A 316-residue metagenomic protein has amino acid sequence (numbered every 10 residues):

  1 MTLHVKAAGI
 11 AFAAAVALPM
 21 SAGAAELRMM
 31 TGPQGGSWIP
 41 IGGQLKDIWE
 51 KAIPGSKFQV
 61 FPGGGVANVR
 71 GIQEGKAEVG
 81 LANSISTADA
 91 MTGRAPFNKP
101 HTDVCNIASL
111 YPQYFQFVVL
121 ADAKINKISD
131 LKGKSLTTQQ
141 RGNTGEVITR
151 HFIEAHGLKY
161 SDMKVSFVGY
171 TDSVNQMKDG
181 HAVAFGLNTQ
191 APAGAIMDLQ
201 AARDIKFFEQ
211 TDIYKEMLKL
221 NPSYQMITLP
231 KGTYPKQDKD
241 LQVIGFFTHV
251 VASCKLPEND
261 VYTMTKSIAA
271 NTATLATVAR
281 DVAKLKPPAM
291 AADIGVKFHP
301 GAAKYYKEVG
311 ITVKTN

Functional and structural regions predicted by a protein language model:
M1-I10: Bacterial N-terminal signal peptides that target proteins for export
A11-F12, A22: Cleavable N-terminal signal peptides
L18-A24: Sec/Tat signal peptide C-region and signal peptidase I cleavage site
L27-A52, S56-Q59, Q113-D179, A273 (+3 more regions): Bilobed "Venus flytrap"/periplasmic-binding protein-like clamshell domains and structurally analogous long
V79-Y111, Q190-A193: Acidic, polar ligand-binding/catalytic clefts
S84-S86, G93-A95, A123, K159-L256: Pocket-lining segment of extracytoplasmic ligand-binding domains
T138-H151, Y224-I294: Ligand-binding clefts/hinges and TM-proximal coupling segments of bilobed small-molecule sensing domains
V168, D172, K178-D179, T189-F207 (+3 more regions): An extracytoplasmic/periplasmic, membrane-proximal ligand-sensing/linker region
